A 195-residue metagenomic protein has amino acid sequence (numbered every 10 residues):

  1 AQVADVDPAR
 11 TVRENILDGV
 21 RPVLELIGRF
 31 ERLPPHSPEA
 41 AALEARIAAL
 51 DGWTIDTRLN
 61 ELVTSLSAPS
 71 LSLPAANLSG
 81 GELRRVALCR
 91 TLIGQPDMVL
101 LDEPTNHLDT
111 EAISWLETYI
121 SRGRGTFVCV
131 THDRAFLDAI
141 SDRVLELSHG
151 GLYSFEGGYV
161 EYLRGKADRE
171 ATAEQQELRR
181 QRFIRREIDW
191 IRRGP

Functional and structural regions predicted by a protein language model:
A1-L178, I191: ABC ATP-binding cassette signature C-motif
L178-G194: Short cytosolic helices in intracellular loops of multi-pass membrane proteins
